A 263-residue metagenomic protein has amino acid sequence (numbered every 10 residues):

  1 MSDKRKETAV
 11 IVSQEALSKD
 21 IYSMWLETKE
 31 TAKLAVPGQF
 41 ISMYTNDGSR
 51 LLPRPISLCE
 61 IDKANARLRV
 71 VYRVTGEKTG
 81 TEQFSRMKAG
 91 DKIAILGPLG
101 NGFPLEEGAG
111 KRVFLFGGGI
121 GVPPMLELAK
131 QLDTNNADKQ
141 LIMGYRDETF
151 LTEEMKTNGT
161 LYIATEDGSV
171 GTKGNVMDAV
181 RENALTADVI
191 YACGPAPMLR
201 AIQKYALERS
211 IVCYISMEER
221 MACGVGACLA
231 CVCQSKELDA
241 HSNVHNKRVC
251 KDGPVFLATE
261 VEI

Functional and structural regions predicted by a protein language model:
S2-A89: Ferredoxin-reductase
R5, N246-I263: Short, basic/aromatic-enriched C-terminal tail that caps enzymatic domains
S13, E60, I163-T165, I215 (+1 more regions): Structural signal for conserved beta-strand scaffold positions within catalytic alpha/beta enzyme cores
T79-R220: FNR/FR-type flavoprotein reductase catalytic core
P124, A196, E219-P254: Local cysteine-cluster metal-coordination motifs and their immediate loop/turn environment, predominantly Fe-S cluster
